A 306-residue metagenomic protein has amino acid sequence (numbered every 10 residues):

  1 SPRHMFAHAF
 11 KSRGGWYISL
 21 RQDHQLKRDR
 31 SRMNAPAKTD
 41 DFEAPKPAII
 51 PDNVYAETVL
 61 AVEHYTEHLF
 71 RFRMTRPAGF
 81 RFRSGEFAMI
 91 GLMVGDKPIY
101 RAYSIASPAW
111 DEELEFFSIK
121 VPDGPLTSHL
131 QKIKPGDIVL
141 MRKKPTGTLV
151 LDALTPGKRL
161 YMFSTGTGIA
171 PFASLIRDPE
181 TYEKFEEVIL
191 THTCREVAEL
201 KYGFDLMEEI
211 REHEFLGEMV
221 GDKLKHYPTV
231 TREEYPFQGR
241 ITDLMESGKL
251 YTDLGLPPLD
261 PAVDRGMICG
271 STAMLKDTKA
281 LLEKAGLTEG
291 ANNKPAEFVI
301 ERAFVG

Functional and structural regions predicted by a protein language model:
M5-A9: Short hydrophobic alpha-helical segments enriched in small aliphatic residues
A35-A44, I49-Y55, T191, E196-G306: Reductase modules of NAD(P)H-dependent flavoproteins
P36-D137: Ferredoxin-reductase
D96-Y103, T146-L154: Short, Lys/Arg- and Gly-enriched loop/turn segments at beta-strand edges
V139-G147, L244-G248: Helix-loop module immediately N-terminal to the HCX5R catalytic loop in PTP-like cysteine phosphatase domains
T165-P171: Ser/Thr-glycine-rich phosphate-binding loops at phosphate-binding pockets of nucleotides, nucleotide cofactors
P171-E180: Histidine-anchored nucleotide/phosphate-binding helix
